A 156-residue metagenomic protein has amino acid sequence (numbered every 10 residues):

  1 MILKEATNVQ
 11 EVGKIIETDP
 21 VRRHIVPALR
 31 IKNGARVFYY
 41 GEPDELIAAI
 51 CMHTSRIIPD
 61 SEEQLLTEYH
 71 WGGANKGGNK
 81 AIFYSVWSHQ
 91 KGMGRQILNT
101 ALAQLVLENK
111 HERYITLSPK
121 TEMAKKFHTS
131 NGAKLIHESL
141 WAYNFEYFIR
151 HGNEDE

Functional and structural regions predicted by a protein language model:
M1-K32, V37-Y39: Short amphipathic alpha-helix that is part of the acyltransferase structural core
P27-P43, I47-A48, H53-P59: A short helix-loop-beta-strand connector motif used in the catalytic cores of GNAT acetyltransferases and, in some
C51-A81: Conserved acyl-donor/pantetheine-binding loop and adjacent beta-alpha core of acyl/acetyltransferases and related
A81, V106-K120: Conserved GNAT acetyl-CoA-binding A-motif
S88, I115-K126, L140-N144: Conserved beta-strand-loop-alpha-helix junction that forms the acyl-donor binding cleft
S88-L107: Conserved acetyl-CoA-binding loop-helix of GNAT-fold acetyltransferases
T129-S139: Conserved acetyl-CoA-binding loop of GNAT-fold acetyltransferases
L140-E156: C-terminal "cap" of GNAT-fold acetyltransferases
